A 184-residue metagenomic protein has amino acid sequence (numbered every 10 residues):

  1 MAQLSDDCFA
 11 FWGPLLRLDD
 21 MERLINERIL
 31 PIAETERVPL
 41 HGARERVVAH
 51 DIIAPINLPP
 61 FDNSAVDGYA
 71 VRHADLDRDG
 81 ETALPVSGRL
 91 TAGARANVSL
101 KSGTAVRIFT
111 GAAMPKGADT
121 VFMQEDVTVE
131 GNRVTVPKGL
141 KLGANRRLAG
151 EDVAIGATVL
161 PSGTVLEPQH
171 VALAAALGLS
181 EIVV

Functional and structural regions predicted by a protein language model:
M1-D79: Short, low-complexity N-terminal leaders and the immediately following helix N-cap/first helix
A2-G13, Y69-V184: Short, glycine/charged-enriched hinge/interface segments at domain edges or termini
